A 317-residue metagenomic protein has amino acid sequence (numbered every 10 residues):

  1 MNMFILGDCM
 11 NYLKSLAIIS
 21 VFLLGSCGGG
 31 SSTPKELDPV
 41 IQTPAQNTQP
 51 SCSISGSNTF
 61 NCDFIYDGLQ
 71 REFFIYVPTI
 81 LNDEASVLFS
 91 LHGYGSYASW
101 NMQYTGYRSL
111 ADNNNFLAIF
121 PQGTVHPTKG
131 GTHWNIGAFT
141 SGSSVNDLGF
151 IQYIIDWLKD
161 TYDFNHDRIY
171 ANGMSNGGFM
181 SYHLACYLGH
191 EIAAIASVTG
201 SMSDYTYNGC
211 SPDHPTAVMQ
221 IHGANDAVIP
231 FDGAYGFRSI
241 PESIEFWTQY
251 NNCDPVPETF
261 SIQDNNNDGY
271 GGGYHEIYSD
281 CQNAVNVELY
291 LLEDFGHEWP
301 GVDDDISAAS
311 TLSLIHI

Functional and structural regions predicted by a protein language model:
M1-C9: Short, Lys/Arg-enriched N-terminal segments with co-localized hydrophobic residues within the first ~10-30 amino acids
N11-I19: Sec-dependent signal peptide recognition, specifically the positively charged N-region followed immediately by
C27-V87, S99, N113, I169-A196 (+5 more regions): A domain-start/cap signature at the N-terminus of enzymes
D63-V77, N82-Y170, M174, F179-H183 (+3 more regions): Serine-hydrolase catalytic machinery in alpha/beta-hydrolase-like enzymes
F89-G93, T199, H222-G223, E293: The conserved beta1-alpha1 loop
A193-G271, I277-N283: The feature captures the conserved acid-bearing segment of alpha/beta-hydrolase catalytic domains
I315-I317: Conserved small/polar residues in nucleotide/adenosyl-binding loops
